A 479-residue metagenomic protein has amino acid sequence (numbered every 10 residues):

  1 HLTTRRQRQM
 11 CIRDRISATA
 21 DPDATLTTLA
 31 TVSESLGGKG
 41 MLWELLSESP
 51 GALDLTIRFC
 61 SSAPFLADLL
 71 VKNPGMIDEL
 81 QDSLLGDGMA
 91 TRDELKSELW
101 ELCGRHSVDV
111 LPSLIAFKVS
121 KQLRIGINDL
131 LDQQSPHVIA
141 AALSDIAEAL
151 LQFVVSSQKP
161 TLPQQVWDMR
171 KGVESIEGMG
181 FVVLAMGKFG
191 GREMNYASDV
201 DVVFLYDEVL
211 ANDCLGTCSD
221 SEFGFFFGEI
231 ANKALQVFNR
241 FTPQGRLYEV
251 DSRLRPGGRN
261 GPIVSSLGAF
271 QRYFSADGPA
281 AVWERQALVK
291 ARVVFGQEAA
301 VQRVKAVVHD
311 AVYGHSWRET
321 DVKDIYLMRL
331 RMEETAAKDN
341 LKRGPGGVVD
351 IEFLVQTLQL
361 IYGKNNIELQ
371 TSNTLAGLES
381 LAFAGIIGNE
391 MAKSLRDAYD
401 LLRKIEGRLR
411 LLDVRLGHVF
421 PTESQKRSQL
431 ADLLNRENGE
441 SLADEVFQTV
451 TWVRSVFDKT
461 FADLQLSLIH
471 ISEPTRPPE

Functional and structural regions predicted by a protein language model:
H1-R8, I12, I469-E479: Single conserved hydrophobic/aromatic residue that forms the stacking wall/gate of nucleotide- or nucleobase-binding
R13, A24-R124, I405: Structured, charged N-terminal subsegments at the starts of enzyme catalytic cores and at intra-chain domain/subunit
D14, L85-Q152, S156, C214-L215 (+4 more regions): Long, non-coiled-coil amphipathic alpha-helical linker/lever segments that couple catalytic cores to other domains
L130-S144, E148, Q152-M194, Q236 (+1 more regions): Flexible, glycine/threonine-enriched loop-and-boundary segments that flank and lead into catalytic domains of large
A147, V182-L184, K188-S221, I351: Catalytic metal-binding acidic patch
V173-L184, G216-Y273: Conserved catalytic core of two-metal-ion nucleotidyltransferases
Q236, V250-D324: Polynucleotide-recognition surfaces of large bacterial nucleic-acid defense/processing enzymes
E298-L468: Conserved nucleotidyltransferase catalytic core and NTase-mimicking acidic/glycine-rich helix/loop elements in nucleic
